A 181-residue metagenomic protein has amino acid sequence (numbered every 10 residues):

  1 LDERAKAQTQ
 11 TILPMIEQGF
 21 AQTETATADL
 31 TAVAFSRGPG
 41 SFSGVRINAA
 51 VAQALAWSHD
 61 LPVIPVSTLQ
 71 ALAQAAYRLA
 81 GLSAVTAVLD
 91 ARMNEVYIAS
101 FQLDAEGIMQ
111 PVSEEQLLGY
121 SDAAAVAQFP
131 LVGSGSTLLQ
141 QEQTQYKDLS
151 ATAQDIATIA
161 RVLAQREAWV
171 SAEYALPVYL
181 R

Functional and structural regions predicted by a protein language model:
L1-R37: N-terminal beta-alpha supersecondary unit
E3-T11, F42, R46, A50 (+2 more regions): Residues at secondary-structure transition points
A7, P62-T152, Y179: Surface "functional belts" at beta-alpha junctions
I12, I16-G19, T23, L72-A76 (+2 more regions): Generic hydrophobic alpha-helical segments
A34-T68: DPxDG-like acidic metal-binding loop motif
Q53, W57, Q74, R78 (+1 more regions): Short, well-ordered alpha-helices that flank and scaffold nucleotide-derived cofactor binding pockets
M109, K147-R181: Acyltransferase
